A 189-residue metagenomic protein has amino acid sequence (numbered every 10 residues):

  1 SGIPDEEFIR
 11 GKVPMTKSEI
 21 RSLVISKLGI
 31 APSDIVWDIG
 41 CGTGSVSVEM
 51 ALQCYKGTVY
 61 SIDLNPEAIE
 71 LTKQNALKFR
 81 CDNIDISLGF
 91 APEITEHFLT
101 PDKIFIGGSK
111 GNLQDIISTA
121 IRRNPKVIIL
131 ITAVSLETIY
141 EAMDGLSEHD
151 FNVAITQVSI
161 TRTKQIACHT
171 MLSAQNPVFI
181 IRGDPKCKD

Functional and structural regions predicted by a protein language model:
S1-P32, W37, L71-Q74, K78 (+1 more regions): Class I SAM-dependent transferase core
G40: Conserved S-adenosyl-L-methionine
T43-Y55: Conserved SAM-binding loop of SAM-dependent methyltransferases across substrates and taxa, primarily the Class I
L52-V59, R123-P125: Conserved S-adenosyl-L-methionine
I62-P101: S-adenosyl-L-methionine
T100-G108, I128: Short SAM/SAH-binding signature in class I
I117-Q175: C-terminal substrate-binding/active-site "lid" region of AdoMet-derived donor-dependent transferases
H169-D189: Core SAM-dependent methyltransferase catalytic element
